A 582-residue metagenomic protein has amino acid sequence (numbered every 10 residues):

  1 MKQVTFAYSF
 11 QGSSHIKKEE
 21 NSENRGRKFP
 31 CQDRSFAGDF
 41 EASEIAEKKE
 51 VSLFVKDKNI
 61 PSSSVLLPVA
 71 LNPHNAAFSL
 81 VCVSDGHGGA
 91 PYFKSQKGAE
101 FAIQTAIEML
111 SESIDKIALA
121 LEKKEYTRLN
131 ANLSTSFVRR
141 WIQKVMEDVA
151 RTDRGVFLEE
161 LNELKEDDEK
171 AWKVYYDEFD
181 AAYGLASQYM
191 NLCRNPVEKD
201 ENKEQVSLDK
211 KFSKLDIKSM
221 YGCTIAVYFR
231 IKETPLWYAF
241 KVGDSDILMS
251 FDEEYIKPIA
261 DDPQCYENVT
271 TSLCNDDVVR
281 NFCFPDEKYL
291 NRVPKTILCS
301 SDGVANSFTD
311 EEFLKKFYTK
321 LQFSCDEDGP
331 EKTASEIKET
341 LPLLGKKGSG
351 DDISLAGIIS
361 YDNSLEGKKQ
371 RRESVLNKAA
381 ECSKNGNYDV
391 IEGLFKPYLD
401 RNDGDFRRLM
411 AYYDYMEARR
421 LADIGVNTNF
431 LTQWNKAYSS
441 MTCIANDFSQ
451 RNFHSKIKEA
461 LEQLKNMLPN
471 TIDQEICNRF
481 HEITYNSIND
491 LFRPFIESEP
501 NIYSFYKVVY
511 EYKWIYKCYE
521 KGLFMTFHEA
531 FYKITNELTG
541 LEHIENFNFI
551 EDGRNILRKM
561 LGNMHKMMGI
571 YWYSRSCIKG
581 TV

Functional and structural regions predicted by a protein language model:
M1-S111, S245, N275-K288: N-terminal entry segment of metal-dependent catalytic domains or homologous docking segments
Q11-K28, A182-M220, M249-R292, D328-E336 (+1 more regions): PP2C/PPM family metal-dependent serine/threonine protein phosphatase catalytic domain, recognizing the conserved
F29-G38, A42-A46, F54, P61-N75 (+2 more regions): Acidic loop->beta-strand submotif enriched in PP2C/PPM serine/threonine phosphatases
R34, A120-L248, F282-V293, K347: Catalytic core of PPM/PP2C metal-dependent serine/threonine phosphatase domains
Q96, T270-K384, M567-Y573: C-terminal catalytic subdomain
L376-N377, G404-R420, S455-K465, P469-N470 (+3 more regions): Amphipathic alpha-helical repeat scaffolds of TPR domains
S383-E392, F430-Q433, I483-Y485: Helix-turn-helix repeat elements of alpha-solenoid scaffolds
